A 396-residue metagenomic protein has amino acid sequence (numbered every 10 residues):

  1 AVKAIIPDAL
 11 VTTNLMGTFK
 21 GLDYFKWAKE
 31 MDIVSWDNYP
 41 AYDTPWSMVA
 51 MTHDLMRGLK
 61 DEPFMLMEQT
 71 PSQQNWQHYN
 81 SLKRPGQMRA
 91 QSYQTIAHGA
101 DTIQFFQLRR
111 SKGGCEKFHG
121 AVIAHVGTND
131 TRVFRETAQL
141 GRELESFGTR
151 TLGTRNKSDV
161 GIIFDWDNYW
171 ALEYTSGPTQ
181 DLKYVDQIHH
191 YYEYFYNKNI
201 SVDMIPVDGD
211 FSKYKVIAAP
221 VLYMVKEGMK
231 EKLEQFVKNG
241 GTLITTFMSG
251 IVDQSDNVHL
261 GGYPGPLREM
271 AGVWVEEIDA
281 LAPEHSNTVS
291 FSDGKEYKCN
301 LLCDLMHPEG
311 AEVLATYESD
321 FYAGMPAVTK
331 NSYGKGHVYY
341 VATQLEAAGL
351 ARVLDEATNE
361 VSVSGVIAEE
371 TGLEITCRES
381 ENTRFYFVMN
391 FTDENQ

Functional and structural regions predicted by a protein language model:
A1: Active-site-proximal, well-structured secondary-structure segments within enzyme catalytic domains
A4-L10, G17, A28-D32, W36-Q396: Carbohydrate-binding surfaces of carbohydrate-active enzymes
D23-W27: Short glycine-biased active-site loop of nucleotidyltransferases that positions the nucleotide triphosphate and helps
